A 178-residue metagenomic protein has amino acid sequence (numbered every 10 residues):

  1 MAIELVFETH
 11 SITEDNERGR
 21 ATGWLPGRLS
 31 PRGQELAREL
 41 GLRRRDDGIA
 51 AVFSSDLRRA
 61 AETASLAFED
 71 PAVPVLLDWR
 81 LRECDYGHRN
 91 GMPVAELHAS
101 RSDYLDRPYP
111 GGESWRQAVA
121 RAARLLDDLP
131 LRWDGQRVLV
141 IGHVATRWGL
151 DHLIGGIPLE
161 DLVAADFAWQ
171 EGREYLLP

Functional and structural regions predicted by a protein language model:
A2-P71, E113-R116: Active-site-proximal alpha-helix that buttresses catalytic centers in soluble enzyme cores
L5, Q136-V144: Generic beta-sheet signal
I12, R58, L81-R82, A145: Catalytic metal-binding/acid-base residues of hydrolase active sites
G27, A67-R124, V163: Phosphate-handling substructures
R45-G48, L129-R137: Glycine-rich phosphate-binding loop signature in dinucleotide/nucleotide-binding domains
S54-S55, A120, I141-G142: Short beta-strand scaffold positions
V144-W148, A168: GST superfamily/GST-like fold recognition
G155-P178: Domain-level recognition of soluble alpha/beta enzyme cores, biased toward histidine phosphatases/phosphomutases
